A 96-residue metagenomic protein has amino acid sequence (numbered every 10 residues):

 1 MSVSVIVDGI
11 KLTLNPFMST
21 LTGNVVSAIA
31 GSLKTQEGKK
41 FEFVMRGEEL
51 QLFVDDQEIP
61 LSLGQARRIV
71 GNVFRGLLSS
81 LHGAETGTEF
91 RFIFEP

Functional and structural regions predicted by a protein language model:
M1-P96: Conserved mixed alpha/beta catalytic, RNA-binding, or beta-rich assembly cores of soluble enzyme, regulatory
